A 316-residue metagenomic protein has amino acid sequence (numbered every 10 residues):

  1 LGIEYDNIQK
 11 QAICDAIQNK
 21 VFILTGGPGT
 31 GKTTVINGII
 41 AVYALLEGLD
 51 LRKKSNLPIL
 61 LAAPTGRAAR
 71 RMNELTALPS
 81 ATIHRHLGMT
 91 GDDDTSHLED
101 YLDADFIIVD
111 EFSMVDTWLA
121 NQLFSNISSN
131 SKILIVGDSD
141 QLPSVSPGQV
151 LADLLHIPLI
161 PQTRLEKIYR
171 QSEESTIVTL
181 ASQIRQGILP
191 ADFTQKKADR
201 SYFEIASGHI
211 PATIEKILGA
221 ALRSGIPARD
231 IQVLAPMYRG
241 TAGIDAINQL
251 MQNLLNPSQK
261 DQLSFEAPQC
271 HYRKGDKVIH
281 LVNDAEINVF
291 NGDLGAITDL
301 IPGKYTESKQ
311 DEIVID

Functional and structural regions predicted by a protein language model:
L1-Q11: Pre-P-loop entry segment of helicase/translocase ATPase cores
K10-I13, I17-T194: ASCE P-loop NTPase helicase motor core
I40, L294-D299: Catalytic nucleophile-His microenvironment captured as a short glycine-rich beta-strand/loop that brackets
D50-R52, S139-I287, T298-L300: Conserved helicase motor core of P-loop NTPases
L102, S128, H271-K274, F290: Residue-level recognition of short, solvent-exposed, well-ordered loop/turn junctions that link secondary-structure
Q269-C270, G292, Q310: C-terminal extracellular loops and terminal segments of Gram-negative outer membrane beta-barrel proteins
K304-I315: Short aromatic-glycine-enriched beta-strand elements
